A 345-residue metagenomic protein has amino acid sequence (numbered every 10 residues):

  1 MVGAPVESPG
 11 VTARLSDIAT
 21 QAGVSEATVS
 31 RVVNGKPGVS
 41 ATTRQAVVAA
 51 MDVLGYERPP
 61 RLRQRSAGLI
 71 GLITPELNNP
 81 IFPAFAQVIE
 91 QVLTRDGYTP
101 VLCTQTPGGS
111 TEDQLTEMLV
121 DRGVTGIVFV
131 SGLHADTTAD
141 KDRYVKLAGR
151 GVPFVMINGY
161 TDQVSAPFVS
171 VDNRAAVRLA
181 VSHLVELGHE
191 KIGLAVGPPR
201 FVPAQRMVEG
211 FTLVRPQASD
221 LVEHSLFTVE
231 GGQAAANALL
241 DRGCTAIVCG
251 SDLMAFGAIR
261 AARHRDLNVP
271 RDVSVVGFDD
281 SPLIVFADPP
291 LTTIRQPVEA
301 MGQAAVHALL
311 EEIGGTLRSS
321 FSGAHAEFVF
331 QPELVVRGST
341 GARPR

Functional and structural regions predicted by a protein language model:
M1-A67, P344: N-terminal helix-turn-helix DNA-binding module of bacterial transcription factors
V2-A13, M51-Q87, D96, P107 (+1 more regions): N-terminal helix-turn-helix/winged-helix DNA-binding helices and compositionally similar short basic alpha-helical
S8, D241-R345: Flexible loop/turn connectors
L93-T104, I192-L194, F211-E230: Short beta-strand elements in bilobed, periplasmic/extracellular small-molecule ligand-binding domains
P107, V130-L179, R206, L253 (+1 more regions): Flexible loop/hinge segments that line or gate small-molecule binding clefts
V124-L133, G193-A195, V222-E223, R242-L253 (+1 more regions): Periplasmic-binding protein-like
P167-L194, V229-A238, Q296-G315: Hydrophobic alpha-helical segments within soluble ligand-binding/sensing domains
R178-S219, F321-S339: An alpha-beta-alpha
